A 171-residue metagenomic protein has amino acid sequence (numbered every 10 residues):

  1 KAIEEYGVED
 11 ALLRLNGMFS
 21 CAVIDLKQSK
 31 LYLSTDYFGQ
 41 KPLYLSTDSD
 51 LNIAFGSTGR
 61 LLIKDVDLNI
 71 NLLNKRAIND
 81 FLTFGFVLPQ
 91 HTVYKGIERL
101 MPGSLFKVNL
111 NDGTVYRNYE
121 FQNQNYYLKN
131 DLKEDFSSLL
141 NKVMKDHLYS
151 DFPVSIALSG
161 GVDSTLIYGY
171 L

Functional and structural regions predicted by a protein language model:
K1-L171: Cysteine-centered catalytic environments shared across enzyme families
